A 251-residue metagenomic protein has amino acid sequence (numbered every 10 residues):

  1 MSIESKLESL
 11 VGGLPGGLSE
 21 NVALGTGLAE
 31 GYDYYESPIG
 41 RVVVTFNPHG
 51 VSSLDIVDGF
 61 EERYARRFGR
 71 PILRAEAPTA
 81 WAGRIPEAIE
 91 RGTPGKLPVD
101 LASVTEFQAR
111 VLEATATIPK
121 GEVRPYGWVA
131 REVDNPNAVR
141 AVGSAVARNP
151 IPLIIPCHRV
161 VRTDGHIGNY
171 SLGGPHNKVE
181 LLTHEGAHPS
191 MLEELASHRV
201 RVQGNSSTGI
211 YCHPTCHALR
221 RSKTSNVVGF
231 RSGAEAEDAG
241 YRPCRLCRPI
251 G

Functional and structural regions predicted by a protein language model:
M1-N137, H184-G251: Basic nucleic-acid-binding alpha-helical/helix-turn surface characteristic of O6-alkylguanine DNA
T115, C157-H158, L181: Structural signal for hydrophobic
N137-P152: Regulatory, non-catalytic segments
N149, G174, G251: The DNA-recognition helices of helix-turn-helix-type DNA-binding domains
L153-V161: Short Lys/Arg-enriched helix C-cap and helix-to-coil transition segments that create basic nucleic-acid-contact patches
T163-D164, L219: Short, solvent-exposed loop/turn segments at secondary-structure junctions
H166-G186, S190-M191: Phospho-regulated, low-complexity intrinsically disordered regions of nuclear gene-regulatory and chromatin-associated
